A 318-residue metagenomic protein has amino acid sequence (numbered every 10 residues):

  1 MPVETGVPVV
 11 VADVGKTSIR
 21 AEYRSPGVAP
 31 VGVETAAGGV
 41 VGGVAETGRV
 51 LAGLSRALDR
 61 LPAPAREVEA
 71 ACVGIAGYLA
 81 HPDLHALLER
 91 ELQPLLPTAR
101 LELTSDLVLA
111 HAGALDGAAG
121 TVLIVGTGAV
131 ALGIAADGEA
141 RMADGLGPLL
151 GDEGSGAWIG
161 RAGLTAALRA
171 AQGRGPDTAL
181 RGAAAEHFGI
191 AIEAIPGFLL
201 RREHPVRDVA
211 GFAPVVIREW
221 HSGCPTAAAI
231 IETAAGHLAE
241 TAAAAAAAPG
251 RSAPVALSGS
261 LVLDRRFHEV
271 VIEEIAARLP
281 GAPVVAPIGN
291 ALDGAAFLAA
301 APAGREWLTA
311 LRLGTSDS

Functional and structural regions predicted by a protein language model:
M1-V68, Q93, A114-G120, L164-S318: ATP-binding/phosphotransfer module of carbohydrate and carboxylate kinases, centering on a glycine-rich
T17, Y78-P82, T127-G128, L261-R265: Gly/Ser/Thr-rich loops at beta-strand to alpha-helix junctions that form or flank small-molecule/cofactor-binding
A70, R100-E102, P254: Proline-centered loop/turn at the N-terminus of a beta-strand
A71-A76: N-terminal functional module of multi-domain proteins
L79-D177, T315-S316: Phosphate-binding/catalytic loop of phosphoryl-transfer enzymes
